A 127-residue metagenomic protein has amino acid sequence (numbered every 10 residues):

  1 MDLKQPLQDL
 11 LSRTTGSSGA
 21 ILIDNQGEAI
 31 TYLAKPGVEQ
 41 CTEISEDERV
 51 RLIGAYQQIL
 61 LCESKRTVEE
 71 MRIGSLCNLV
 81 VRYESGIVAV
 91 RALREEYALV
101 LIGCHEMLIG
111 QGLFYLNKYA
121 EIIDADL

Functional and structural regions predicted by a protein language model:
M1-L127: Non-catalytic interaction/Regulatory regions outside core domains
